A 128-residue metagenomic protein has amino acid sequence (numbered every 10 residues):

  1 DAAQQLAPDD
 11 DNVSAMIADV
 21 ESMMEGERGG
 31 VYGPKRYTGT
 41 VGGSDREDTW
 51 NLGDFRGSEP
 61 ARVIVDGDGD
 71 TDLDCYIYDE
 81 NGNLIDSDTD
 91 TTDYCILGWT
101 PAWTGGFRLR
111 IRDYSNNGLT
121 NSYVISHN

Functional and structural regions predicted by a protein language model:
Q4-Y32, D79, G106-N128: C-terminal edge strands of extracellular/lumenal beta-sandwich accessory domains
R36-T120, H127-N128: Acidic, Ser/Thr/Pro-rich low-complexity intrinsically disordered segments
